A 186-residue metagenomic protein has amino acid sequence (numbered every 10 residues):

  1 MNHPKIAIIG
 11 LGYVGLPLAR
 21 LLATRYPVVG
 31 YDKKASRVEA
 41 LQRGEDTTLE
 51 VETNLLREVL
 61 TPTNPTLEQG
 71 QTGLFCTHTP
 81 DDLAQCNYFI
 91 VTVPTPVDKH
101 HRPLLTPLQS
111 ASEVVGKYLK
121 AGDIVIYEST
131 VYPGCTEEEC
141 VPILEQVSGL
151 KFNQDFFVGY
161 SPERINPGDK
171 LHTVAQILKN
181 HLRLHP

Functional and structural regions predicted by a protein language model:
N2-P4, P27, K33-Y88, P94-R102 (+1 more regions): Conserved N-terminal Rossmann-fold NAD(P) cofactor-binding segment
L11-G12: Glycine-rich Rossmann-fold phosphate-binding loop(s) that bind the pyrophosphate of adenine dinucleotide cofactors
G15-L16: N-terminal Rossmann-fold NAD(P) dinucleotide-binding loop
L22: Aromatic pocket-lining residues of Rossmann-like dinucleotide-binding sites
D81-L83, Y118, T173: Structural alpha-helical scaffold elements that stabilize or flank donor/cofactor-binding regions in carbohydrate
V97-R164: Rossmann-like NAD(P)(H) cofactor-binding subdomain of soluble oxidoreductases
T130-V131, V141-I143, N166-P186: Short beta-strand and adjoining strand-loop segment in the mid-core of the Rossmann-like NAD(P)-dependent dehydrogenase
